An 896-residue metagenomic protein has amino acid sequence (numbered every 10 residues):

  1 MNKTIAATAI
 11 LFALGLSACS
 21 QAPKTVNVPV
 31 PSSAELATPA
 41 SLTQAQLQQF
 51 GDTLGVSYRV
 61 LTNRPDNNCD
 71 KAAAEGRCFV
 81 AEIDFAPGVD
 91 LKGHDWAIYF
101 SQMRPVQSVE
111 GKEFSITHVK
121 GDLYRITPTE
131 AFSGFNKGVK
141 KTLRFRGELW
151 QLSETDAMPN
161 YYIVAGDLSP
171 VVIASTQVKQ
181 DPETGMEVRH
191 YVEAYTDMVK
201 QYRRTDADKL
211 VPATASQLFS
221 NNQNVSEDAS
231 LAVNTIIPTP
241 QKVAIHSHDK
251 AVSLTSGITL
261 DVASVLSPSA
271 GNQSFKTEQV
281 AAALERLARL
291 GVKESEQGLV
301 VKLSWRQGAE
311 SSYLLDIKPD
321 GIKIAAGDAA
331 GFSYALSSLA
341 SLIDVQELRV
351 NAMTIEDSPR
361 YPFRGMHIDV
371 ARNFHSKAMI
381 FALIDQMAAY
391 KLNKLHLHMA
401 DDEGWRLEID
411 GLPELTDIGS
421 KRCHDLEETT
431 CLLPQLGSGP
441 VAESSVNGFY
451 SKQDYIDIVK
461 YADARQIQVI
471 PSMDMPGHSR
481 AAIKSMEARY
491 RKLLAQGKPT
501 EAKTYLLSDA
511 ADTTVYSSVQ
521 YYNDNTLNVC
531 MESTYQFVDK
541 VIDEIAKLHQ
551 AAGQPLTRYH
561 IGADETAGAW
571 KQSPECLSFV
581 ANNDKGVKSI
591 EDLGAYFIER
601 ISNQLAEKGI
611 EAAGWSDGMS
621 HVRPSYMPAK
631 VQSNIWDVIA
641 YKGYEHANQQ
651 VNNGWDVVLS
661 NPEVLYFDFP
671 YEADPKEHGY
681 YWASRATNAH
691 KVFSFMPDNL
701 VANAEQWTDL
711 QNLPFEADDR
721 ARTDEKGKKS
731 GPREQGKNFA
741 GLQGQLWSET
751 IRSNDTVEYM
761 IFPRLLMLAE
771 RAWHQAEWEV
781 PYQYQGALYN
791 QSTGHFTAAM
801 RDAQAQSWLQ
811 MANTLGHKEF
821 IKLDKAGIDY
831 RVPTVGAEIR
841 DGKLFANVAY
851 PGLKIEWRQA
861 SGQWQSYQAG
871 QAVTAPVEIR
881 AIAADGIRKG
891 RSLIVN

Functional and structural regions predicted by a protein language model:
S17-A18: C-terminal motif of bacterial Sec signal peptides marking the signal peptidase cleavage site
P29-S32, P159-A330, Y334-I355, A613-M619 (+1 more regions): Acidic, contiguous N-terminal accessory segments
V56-D90: Short beta-strand elements of extracellular/lumenal beta-sandwich folds
G88-K120: Short acidic, flexible loop segments centered on an aromatic residue
E310-N525, M531-Y535, I542-Q550, Q554-R558 (+1 more regions): Feature activates predominantly on carbohydrate-active enzymes
S518-K630, Y641: Active-site neighborhood of glycoside hydrolase catalytic domains
E611-M619, P624-I839: Flexible, acidic glycine-rich loops studded with aromatic residues
Q791-N896: Short, compositionally stereotyped local motifs that mark structural "simplifiers"
